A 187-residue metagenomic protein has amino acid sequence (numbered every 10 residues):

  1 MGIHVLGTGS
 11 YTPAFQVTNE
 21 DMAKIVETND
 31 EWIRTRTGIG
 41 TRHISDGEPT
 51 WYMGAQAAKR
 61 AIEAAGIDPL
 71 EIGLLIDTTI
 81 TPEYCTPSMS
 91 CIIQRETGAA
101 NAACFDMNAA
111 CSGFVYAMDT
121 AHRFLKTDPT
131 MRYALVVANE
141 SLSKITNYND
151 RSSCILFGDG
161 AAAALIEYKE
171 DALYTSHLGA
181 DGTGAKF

Functional and structural regions predicted by a protein language model:
M1-G47, D150-F187: Condensing-enzyme catalytic core mediating Claisen C-C bond formation in acyl metabolism
H4, G73-I76, L135, Y174: Conserved beta-strand elements of the Class I
V5-G7, I33, A61, L75 (+4 more regions): Buried hydrophobic positions in well-ordered alpha/beta secondary-structure cores of metabolic enzymes
Y11, T78-E83, A109-F114, A138-S143 (+1 more regions): Acidic, glycine-rich active-site loops and adjacent beta-strand->loop/helix elements that engage anionic groups
R34-R36, G40-W51, T79-Y133: Conserved catalytic cysteine-centered active-site region of acyl-thioester-dependent Claisen-condensing enzymes
Q56, S88-C91, Y148: Generic recognition of short, well-ordered alpha-helical segments
A57-G73: Phosphate/pyrophosphate-binding loops at sites that engage ATP/ADP/AMP, CoA/4′-phosphopantetheine, polyphosphate
K126-A161: Flexible, glycine-rich active-site loops centered on histidine and acidic residues that chelate a metal or position
